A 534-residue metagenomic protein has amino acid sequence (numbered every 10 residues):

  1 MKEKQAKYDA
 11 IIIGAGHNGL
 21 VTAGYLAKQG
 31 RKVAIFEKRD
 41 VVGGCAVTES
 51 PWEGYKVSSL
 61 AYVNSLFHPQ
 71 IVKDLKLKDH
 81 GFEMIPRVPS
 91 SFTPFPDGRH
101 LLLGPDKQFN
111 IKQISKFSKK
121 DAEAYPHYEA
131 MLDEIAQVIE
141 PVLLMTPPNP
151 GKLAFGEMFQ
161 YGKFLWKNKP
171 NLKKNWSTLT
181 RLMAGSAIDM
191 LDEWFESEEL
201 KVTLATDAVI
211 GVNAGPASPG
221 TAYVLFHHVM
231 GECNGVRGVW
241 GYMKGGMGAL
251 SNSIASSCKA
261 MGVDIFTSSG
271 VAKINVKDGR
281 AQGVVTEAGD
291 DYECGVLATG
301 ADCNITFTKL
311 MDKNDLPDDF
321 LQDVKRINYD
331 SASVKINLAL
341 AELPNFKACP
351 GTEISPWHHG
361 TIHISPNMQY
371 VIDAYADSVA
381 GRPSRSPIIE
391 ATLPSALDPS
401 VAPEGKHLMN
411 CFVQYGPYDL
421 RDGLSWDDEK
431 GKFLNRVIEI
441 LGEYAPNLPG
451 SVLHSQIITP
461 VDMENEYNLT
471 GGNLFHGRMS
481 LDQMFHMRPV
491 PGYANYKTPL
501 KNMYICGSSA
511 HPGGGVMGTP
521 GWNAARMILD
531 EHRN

Functional and structural regions predicted by a protein language model:
M1-A10, K28-Q29, M484-H486, V490-P491 (+2 more regions): Extreme N-terminal leader/targeting segments of oxidoreductases
E3-G151, H476: N-terminal glycine-rich phosphate/pyrophosphate-binding loop and immediately adjacent elements
K116, G248, D291, N304-K309 (+4 more regions): Conserved FAD/dinucleotide-binding core of flavoprotein oxidoreductases
D133-M261, L469-Q483: Active-site/ligand-binding neighborhood in enzyme catalytic cores
S197, K201-G220, G381-P394, E443 (+1 more regions): A glycine-rich dinucleotide-binding beta-alpha-beta segment and adjacent secondary-structure elements that constitute
W240-M243, G270-A402: Mid-domain catalytic core of redox enzymes that form a hydrophobic substrate pocket/lid adjacent to a catalytic redox
S257-V271: A conserved beta-strand/loop element that lines the FAD pocket in flavoprotein oxidoreductases
S508-L529: A conserved FAD-binding loop/helix module that cradles the flavin
